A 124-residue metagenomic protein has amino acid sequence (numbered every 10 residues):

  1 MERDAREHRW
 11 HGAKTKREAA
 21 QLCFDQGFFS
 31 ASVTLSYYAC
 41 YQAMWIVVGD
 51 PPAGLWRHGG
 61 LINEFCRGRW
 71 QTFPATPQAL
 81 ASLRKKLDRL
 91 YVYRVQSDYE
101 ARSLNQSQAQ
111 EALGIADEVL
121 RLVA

Functional and structural regions predicted by a protein language model:
M1-A124: Terminal alpha-helical segments
